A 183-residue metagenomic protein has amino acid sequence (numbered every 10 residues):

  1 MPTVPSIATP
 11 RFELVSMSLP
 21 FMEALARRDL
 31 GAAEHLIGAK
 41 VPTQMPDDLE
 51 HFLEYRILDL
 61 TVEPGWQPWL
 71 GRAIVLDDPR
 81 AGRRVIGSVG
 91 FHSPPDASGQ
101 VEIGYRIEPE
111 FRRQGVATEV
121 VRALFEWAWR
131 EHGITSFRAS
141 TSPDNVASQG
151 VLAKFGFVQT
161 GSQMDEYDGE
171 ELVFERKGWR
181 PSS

Functional and structural regions predicted by a protein language model:
M1-E102, I107-E110, A123-W127, E131 (+1 more regions): GNAT-family acyltransferases
E110-R112, N145: Short Gly/Pro-enriched loop/turn and capping motifs at secondary-structure junctions
G115-T118: Glycine-rich acyl-CoA binding loop
A139-Q149, Y167: Conserved beta-strand-loop-alpha-helix junction that forms the acyl-donor binding cleft
L152: Conserved active-site tyrosine of GNAT-family acetyltransferases
